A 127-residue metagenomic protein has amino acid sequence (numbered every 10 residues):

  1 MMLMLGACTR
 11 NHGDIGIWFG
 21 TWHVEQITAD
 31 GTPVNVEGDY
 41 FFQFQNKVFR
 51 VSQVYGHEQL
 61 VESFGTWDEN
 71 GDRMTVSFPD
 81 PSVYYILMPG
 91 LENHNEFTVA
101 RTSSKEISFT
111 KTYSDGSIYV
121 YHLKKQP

Functional and structural regions predicted by a protein language model:
M1-T9: Sec-dependent bacterial lipoprotein signal peptides
C8-F64, D72-P127: Lipid interaction determinants
W67: Acyl-CoA/ACP chain-elongation machinery
